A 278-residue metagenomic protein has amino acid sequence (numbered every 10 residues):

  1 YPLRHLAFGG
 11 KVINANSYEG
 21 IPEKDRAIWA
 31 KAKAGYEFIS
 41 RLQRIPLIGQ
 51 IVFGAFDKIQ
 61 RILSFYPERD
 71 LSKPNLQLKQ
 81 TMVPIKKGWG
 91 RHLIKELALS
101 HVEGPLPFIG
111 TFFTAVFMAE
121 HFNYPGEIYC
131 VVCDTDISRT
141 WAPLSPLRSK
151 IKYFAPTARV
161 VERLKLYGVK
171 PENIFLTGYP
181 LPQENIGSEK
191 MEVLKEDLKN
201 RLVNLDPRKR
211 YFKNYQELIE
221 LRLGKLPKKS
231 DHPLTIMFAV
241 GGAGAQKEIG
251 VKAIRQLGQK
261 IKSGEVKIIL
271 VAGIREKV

Functional and structural regions predicted by a protein language model:
P2-G10, S100, G104-P105, P125 (+1 more regions): A short, Lys/Arg-enriched amphipathic alpha-helix followed by its capping loop at the start of a domain
P2-I94, I274: Conserved N-terminal ligand/cofactor-binding loop architecture of enzyme catalytic domains
I13-N16, K152-A158, V266-I274: Short internal beta-strands
P84, R91-F112: Short N-terminal targeting/anchoring amphipathic segment
F108-F122: An aromatic- and histidine-rich active-site surface loop
F122-R208: Active-site-proximal region of nucleotide-activated glycan assembly enzymes, centered on histidine/acidic-rich loops
E184, K190-I236, K260-S263: Nucleotide-sugar donor-binding and catalytic loop/hinge architecture of NDP-sugar-dependent glycosyltransferases
L221-V278: Donor-nucleotide binding loops and adjacent catalytic segments primarily of GT-B fold Leloir glycosyltransferases
